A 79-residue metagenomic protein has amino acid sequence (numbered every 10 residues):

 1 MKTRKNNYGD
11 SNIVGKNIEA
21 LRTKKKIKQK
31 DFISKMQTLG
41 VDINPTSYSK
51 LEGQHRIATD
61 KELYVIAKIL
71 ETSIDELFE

Functional and structural regions predicted by a protein language model:
M1-K25: A short, Lys/Arg-rich alpha-helix, primarily the initiator
N17, S47-K50, E76: Residue-level recognition of specific faces of alpha-helices
I18, Q29, P45, D60-L63: Helix-turn-helix DNA-binding elements, focusing on the entry/boundary residues of the two helices that contact DNA
R22, I33, Q37, A67: The alpha-helix within a helix-turn-helix
I27-K50: Short alpha-helical DNA-recognition segment
G53: Short, conserved catalytic or interaction motifs in soluble domains
T59-E76: DNA major-groove recognition helix of helix-turn-helix/homeodomain DNA-binding modules
